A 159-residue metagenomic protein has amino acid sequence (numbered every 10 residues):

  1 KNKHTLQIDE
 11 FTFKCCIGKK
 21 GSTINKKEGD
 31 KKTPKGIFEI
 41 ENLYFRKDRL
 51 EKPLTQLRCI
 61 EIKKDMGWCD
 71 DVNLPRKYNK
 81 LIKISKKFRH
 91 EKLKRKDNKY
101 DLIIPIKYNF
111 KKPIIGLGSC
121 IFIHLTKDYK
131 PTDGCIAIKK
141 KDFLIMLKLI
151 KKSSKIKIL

Functional and structural regions predicted by a protein language model:
K1-D133, K141-L159: Cell wall/extracellular polymer interaction/catalysis modules
I138: A conserved hydrophobic position in a structured secondary element of the catalytic/binding core that shapes
